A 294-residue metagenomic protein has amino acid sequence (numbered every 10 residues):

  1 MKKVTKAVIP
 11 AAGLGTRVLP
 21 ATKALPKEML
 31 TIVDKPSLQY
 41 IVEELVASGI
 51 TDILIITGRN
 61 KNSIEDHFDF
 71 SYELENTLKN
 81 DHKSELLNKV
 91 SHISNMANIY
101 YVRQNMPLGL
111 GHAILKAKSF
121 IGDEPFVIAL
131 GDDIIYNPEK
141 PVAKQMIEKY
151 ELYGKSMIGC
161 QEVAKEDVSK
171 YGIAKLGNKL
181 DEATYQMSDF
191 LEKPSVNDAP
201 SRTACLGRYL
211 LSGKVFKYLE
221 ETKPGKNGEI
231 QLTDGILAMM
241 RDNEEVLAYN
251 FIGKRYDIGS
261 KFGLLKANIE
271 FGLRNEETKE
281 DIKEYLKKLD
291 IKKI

Functional and structural regions predicted by a protein language model:
K2, L176, A183-Q186, F190 (+1 more regions): Conserved alpha/beta core of the MobA/IspD/sugar-nucleotide pyrophosphorylase nucleotidyltransferase superfamily
K2-I9, R17, T31, K35-I128 (+2 more regions): Conserved N-terminal catalytic core of the sugar/cofactor nucleotidyltransferase
L14, D133: Active-site metal-binding loops of divalent metal-dependent hydrolases
L25-P26: Short alpha-helical oligomerization interface
M29, I99-Y101, S156, V246-A248 (+1 more regions): Conserved beta-strand scaffold positions in the cores of enzyme catalytic domains, especially in NTP/NDP-utilizing
L38, I64, A117, D132 (+3 more regions): Residue-level signal for inorganic ion chemistry
A47, D69, S119-G122, E151-K155 (+5 more regions): Generic secondary-structure signature for well-ordered alpha-helical cores
I134-K217, T222, K226: Conserved core of the sugar-phosphate nucleotidyltransferase
